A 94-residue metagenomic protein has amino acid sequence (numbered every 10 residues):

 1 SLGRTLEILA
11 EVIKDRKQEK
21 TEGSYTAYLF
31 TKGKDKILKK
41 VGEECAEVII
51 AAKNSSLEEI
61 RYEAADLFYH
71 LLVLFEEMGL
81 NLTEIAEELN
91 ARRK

Functional and structural regions predicted by a protein language model:
S1-A64, F68-K94: Flexible "arm" and connector segments at domain edges
